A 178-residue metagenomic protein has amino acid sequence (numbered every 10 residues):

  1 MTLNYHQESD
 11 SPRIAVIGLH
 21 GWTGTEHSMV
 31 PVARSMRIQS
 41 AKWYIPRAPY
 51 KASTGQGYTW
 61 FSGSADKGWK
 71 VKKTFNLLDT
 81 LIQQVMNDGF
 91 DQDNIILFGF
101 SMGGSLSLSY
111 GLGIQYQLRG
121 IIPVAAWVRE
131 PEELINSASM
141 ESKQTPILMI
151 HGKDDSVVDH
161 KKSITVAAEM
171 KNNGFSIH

Functional and structural regions predicted by a protein language model:
M1-Q92: Serine-hydrolase catalytic machinery in alpha/beta-hydrolase-like enzymes
I17-G21, A125, H151-G152: The conserved beta1-alpha1 loop
M29-V32, D159-E169: Short alpha-helix in the alpha/beta-hydrolase fold that links the catalytic acid
F98-G103, S107: Gly/Ala-rich beta-loop-alpha elbow adjacent to hydrolase catalytic centers
Y116-V128: A conserved short beta-strand
E130, D154-D159: Acidic catalytic loop of the alpha/beta-hydrolase fold
K143, L148-H151, D155: Short beta-strand/loop motif that positions the catalytic acidic residue of the alpha/beta-hydrolase fold
A167-H178: Catalytic histidine neighborhood in serine/cysteine hydrolases with alpha/beta-hydrolase-type architecture
